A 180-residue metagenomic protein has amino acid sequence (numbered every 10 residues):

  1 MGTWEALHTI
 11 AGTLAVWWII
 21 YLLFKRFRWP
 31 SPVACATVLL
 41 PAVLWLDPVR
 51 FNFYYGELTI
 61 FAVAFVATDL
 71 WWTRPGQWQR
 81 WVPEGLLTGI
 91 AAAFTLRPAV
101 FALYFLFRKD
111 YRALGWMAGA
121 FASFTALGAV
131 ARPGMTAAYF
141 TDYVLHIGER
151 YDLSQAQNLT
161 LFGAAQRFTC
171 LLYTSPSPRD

Functional and structural regions predicted by a protein language model:
M1-P83, R108-S175: Primarily membrane-embedded glycan-assembly and transfer machineries that use lipid-linked glycans
W81-F105: Membrane-interface alpha helices of multi-pass inner-membrane proteins
P176-D180: A short, hydrophobic C-terminal helix/tail in secreted or cell-surface proteins
